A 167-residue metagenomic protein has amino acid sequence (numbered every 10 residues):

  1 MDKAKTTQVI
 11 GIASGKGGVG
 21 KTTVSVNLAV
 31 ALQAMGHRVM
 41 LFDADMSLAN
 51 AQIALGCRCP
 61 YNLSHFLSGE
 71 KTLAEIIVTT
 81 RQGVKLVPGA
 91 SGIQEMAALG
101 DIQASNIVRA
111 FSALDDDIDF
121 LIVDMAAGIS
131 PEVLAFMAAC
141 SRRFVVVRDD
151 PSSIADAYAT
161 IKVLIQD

Functional and structural regions predicted by a protein language model:
D2-D45: Walker A/P-loop phosphate-binding motif and the immediately C-terminal alpha-helix
I10, K85-V87, F144: Hydrophobic/aromatic beta-strand patches that form the interior of the parallel beta-sheet core in alpha/beta enzyme
G17, A44-M46, Q82, S91-G92 (+2 more regions): Short, ordered loop/turn segments at secondary-structure junctions
S25, G100-Q103, S153, A157: Short, conserved glycine- and acidic-residue-centered signature motifs in active-site or ligand-binding loops
H37, I118-D119: Short, high-confidence coil segments that cap the C-terminus of an alpha-helix and link into the following beta-strand
F42-D116: P-loop/Walker-type NTP enzyme "switch/lid" segment
F120, M125-D167: Conserved catalytic-core segment of NTP-binding enzymes
